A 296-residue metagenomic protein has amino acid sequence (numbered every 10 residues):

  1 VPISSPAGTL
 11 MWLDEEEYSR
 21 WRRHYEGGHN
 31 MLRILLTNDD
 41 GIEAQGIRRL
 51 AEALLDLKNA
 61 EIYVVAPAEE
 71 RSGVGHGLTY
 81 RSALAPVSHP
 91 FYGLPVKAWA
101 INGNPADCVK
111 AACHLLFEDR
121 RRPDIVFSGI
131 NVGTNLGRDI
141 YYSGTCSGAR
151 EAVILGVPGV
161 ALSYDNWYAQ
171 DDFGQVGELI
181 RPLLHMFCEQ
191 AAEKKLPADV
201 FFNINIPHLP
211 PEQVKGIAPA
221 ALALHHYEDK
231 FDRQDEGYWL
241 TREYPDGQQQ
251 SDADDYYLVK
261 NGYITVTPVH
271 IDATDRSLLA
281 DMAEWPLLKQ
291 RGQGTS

Functional and structural regions predicted by a protein language model:
P2-M11: Extreme N-terminal basic, low-complexity initiation segments that serve as generic localization/processing leaders
I34, L50-L115, D119-R122: A cross-family phosphate/adenosyl-ligand binding-site feature
T37-E43, D139-I140: Short, glycine-rich nucleotide/cofactor-binding loops
T134-S143: Glycine/threonine-rich flexible loop motifs
G148-A152: Hydrophobic/aromatic ligand-binding patch that stacks against planar heteroaromatic rings of cofactors or nucleotides
V153-Q175: Glycine-rich phosphate/pyrophosphate-binding loops and their adjacent beta-strand/loop elements at enzyme active sites
G174-S296: Electrostatically charged, flexible surface regions
